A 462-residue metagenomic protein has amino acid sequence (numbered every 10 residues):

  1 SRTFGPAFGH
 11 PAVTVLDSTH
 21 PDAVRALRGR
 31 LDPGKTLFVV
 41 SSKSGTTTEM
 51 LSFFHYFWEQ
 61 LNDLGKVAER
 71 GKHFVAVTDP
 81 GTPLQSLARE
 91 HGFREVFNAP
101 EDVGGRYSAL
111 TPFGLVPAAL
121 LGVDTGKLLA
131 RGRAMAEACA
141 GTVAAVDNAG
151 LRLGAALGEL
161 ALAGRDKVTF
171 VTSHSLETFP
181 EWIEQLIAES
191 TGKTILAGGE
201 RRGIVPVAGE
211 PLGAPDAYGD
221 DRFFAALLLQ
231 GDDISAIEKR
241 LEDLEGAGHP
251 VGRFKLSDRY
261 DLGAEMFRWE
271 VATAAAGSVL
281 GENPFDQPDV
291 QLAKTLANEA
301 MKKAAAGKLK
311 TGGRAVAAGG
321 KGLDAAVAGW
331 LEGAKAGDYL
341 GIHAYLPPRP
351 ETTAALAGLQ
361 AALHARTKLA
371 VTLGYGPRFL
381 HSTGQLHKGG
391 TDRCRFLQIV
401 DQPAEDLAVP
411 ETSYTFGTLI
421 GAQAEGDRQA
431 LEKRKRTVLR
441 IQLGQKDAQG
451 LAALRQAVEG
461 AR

Functional and structural regions predicted by a protein language model:
S1-T142, Q230, E238-G246, G252-F254: Glycine-rich phosphate-binding loops that contact phosphosugars or nucleotide phosphates
H20-R30, F53-F57, L84, V146-E159 (+2 more regions): Structured alpha-helical segments in the cores of large, soluble enzyme domains
F38-V40, A76, T169-F170, F224-A226 (+5 more regions): Structural beta-sheet core signal
D63-F223, W269-A370, H381: Active-site phosphate/pyrophosphate-binding segments
T172-H174, L227-D232, H343-P348, I399-Q402 (+1 more regions): Structural motif
G199-L262, Q360, T372, F396-V400 (+2 more regions): Helicase-primase coupling helices
D233-I234, Y339-H381, R393, E405-Q429: Extended C-terminal subregions enriched in glycine
D286, Q291, G329-I342, L373-P377 (+1 more regions): C-terminal amphipathic alpha-helical interaction region
